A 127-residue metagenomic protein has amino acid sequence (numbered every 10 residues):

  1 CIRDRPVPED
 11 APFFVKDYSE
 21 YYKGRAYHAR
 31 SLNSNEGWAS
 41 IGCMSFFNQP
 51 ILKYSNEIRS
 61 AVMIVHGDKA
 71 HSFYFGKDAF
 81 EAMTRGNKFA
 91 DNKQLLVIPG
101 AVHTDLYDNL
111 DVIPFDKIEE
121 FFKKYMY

Functional and structural regions predicted by a protein language model:
C1-I2, L110: N-terminal low-complexity segments that are often proline-rich with Ser/Thr-Pro
R3-K53, S60: Alpha/beta-hydrolase
L52, F73-K77, V112: Short, surface-exposed alpha-helical segments at coil->helix boundaries
I58, I64-H66: Short beta-strand/loop motif that positions the catalytic acidic residue of the alpha/beta-hydrolase fold
M63-I64, L96-V97: Structural recognition of the beta-strand scaffold that forms the well-ordered cores of secreted hydrolase catalytic
K69-Q94, A101: Active-site-adjacent alpha-helix of alpha/beta-hydrolase-fold enzymes
A101-V112: Catalytic histidine-centered segment of alpha/beta-hydrolase-like enzymes
K117-Y125: C-terminal alpha-helix
